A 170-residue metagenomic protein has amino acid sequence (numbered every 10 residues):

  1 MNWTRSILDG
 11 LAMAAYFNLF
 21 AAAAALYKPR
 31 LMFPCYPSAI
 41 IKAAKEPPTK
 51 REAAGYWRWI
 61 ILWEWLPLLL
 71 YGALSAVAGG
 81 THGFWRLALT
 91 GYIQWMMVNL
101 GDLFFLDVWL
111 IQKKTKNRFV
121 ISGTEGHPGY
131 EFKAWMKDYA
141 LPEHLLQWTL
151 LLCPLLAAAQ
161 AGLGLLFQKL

Functional and structural regions predicted by a protein language model:
R5-G10, G83-G91, L145, T149: Residue-level signature of transmembrane alpha-helical entry/exit and packing/kink sites in multi-pass membrane
L8-L31, Q94-K113: Hydrophobic alpha-helical membrane-embedded segments
A23-K45: Membrane-interface helix-loop junction between the first two transmembrane segments
F33, E131-P154: Individual transmembrane alpha-helices with interfacial aromatic-anchor signatures
A44-L66: Interfacial helix-start motif at the membrane-water boundary
E46-A54, T124-L141: Cytosolic juxtamembrane regulatory segments of multi-pass membrane proteins
F105-H127: Juxtamembrane non-transmembrane "cap" segments at the membrane-aqueous interface of multi-pass membrane proteins
A157-L170: Juxtamembrane boundary at the C-terminal end of a transmembrane helix
